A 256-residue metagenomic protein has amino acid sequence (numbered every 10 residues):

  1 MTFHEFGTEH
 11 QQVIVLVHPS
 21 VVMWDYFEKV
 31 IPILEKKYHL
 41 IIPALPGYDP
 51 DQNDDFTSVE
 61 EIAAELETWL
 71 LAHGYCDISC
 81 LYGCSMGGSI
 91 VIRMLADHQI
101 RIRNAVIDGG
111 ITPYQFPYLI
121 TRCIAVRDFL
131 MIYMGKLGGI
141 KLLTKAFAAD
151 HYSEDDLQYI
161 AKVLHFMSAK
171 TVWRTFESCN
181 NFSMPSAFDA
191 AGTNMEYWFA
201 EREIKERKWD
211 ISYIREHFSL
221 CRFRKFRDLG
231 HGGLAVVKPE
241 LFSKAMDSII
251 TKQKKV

Functional and structural regions predicted by a protein language model:
H4-Q52: Conserved HGGG/HGGXW glycine-rich cap/lid loop of the alpha/beta-hydrolase fold
I41-Y82: Active-site loop/oxyanion-hole signature of alpha/beta-hydrolase fold enzymes
G83-V91: Gly/Ala-rich beta-loop-alpha elbow adjacent to hydrolase catalytic centers
A96, I102-I132: Flexible "cap/lid" loop of the alpha/beta hydrolase fold
F116-Y118, K136-D189: Conserved alpha/beta-hydrolase catalytic His-Asp/Glu region
A191, Y197-F199: Short beta-strand/loop motif that positions the catalytic acidic residue of the alpha/beta-hydrolase fold
I204-D210: Conserved alpha/beta-hydrolase "acid-adjacent" motif
L229-E240: Catalytic histidine-centered segment of alpha/beta-hydrolase-like enzymes
